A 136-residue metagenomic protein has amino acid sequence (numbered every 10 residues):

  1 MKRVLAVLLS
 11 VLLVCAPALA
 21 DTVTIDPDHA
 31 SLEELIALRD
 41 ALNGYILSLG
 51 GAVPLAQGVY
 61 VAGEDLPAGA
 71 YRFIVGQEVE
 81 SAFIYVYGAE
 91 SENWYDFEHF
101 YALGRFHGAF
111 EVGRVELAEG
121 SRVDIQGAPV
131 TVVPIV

Functional and structural regions predicted by a protein language model:
M1-V4: Positively charged n-region of N-terminal signal peptides that target proteins for export
V7-L9, L13-P17: Hydrophobic core
L19-P54, Q77-V136: Primarily secretory-pathway and cell-envelope proteins
A52, A62-G63: Alpha-helical protein-protein interaction elements
A56-G58: Glycine-centered tight-turn motifs at strand-turn-strand junctions
Y60, Y71-F73: A short tyrosine-centered beta-strand micro-motif
V61-A62, G113: Short, flexible, glycine/charge-rich loop motifs used to bind or transfer phosphoryl groups or to couple energy/partner
D65-A70: Extended extracellular/luminal ectodomain segments enriched in beta-structured repeat modules
